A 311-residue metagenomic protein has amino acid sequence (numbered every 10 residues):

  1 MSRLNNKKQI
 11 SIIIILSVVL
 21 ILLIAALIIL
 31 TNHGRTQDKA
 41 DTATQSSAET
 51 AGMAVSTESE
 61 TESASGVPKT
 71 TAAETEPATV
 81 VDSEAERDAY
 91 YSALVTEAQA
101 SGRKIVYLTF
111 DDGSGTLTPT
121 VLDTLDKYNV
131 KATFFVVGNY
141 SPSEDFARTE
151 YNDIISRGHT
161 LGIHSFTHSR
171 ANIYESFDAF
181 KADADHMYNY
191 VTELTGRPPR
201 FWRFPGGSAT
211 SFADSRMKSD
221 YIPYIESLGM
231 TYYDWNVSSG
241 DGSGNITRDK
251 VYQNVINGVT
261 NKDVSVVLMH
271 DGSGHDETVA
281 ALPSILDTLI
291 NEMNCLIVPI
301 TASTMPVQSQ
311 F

Functional and structural regions predicted by a protein language model:
S2-V19: N-terminal Sec-pathway targeting helices
L20-T31: Hydrophobic alpha-helical membrane-insertion segments, chiefly the h-region of N-terminal signal peptides
H33-R103: N-terminal, intrinsically disordered, polar/charged segments of Gram-positive cell-envelope systems that serve as
V80-P198, M305: Active-site beta->alpha N-cap acidic-glycine motif
V106-T109, A132-V136, T160-S165, R200-F204 (+3 more regions): Structural recognition of the beta-strand scaffold that forms the well-ordered cores of secreted hydrolase catalytic
Y128, R157, L228, E292-M293: Helix C-cap/helix->beta junction micro-motif
H168-L268, G272-N291, M305-F311: Catalytic domains of cell-wall/extracellular-matrix polysaccharide-remodeling enzymes, centered on de-N-acetylation
L296-P306: Venus flytrap/periplasmic-binding-protein-like
